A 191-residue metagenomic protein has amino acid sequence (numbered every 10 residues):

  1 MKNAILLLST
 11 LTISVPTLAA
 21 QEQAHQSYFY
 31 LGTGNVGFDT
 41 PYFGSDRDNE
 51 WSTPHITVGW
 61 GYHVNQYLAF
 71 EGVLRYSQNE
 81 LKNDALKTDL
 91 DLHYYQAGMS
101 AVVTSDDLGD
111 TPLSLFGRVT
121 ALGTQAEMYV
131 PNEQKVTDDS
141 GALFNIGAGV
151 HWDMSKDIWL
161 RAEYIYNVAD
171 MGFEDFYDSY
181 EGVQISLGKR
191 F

Functional and structural regions predicted by a protein language model:
M1-Q26: Cleavable N-terminal export/targeting peptides
E22-A24, N35-G37, G59-P131, V183-F191: Gram-negative (and chloroplast) outer-membrane scaffold detector with strong preference for beta-barrel transmembrane
H25-S27, E50-I56, D91-A97, S140-F144 (+1 more regions): Residues that define the transmembrane beta-barrel architecture of outer-membrane proteins
Y28-H63: N-terminal targeting signals for Sec/Tat export/insertion, comprising classic cleavable signal peptides
Y30, W152, S179-F191: Outer-membrane beta-barrel "beta-signal"
T40-D48, L81-T88, Q125-V136, G172-S179: Outer-membrane beta-barrel translocator domains and adjoining extracellular loop/strand segments of Gram-negative
G123-D170: A charged, solvent-exposed segment within the mature domains of Sec-exported extracytoplasmic proteins
